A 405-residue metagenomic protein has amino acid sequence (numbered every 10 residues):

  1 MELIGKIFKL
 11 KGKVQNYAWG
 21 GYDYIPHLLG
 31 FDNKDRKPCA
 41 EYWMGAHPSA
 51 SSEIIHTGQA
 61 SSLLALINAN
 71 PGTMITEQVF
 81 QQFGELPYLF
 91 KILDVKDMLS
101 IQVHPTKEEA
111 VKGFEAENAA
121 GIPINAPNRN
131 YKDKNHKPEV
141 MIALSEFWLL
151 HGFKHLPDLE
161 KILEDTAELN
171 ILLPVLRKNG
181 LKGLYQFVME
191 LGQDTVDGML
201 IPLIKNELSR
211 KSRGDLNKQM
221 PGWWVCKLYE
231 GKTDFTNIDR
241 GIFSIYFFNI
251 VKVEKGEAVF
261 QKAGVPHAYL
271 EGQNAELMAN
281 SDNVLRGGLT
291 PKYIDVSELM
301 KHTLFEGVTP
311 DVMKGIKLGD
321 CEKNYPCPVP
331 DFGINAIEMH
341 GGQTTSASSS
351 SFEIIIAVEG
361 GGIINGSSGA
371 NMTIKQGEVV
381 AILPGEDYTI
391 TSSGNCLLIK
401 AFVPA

Functional and structural regions predicted by a protein language model:
M1-D215, P291-P310, I334: Transition-metal
S52-T57, L63-L86, G152-F153, F235-E254 (+2 more regions): A short beta-strand-loop-beta hairpin characteristic of the jelly-roll/cupin
I92-M98, P105-E108, D133-E139, A143-W148 (+4 more regions): Ligand-binding loop in jelly-roll beta-barrel domains
L99-I101, E139-M141, I250-V251, A258-V259 (+5 more regions): His/acidic/aromatic-lined binding-pocket segments of jelly-roll/cupin-type domains and related regulatory beta-sandwich
R210-N280: Acidic, glycine-rich loop-and-beta core segments that form the ion-binding/anion-interacting portion of active sites
Q273-N324: C-terminal, non-catalytic macromolecule-binding modules
L318-C321, P330-S349: Conserved short histidine dyad/triad with adjacent acidic residue
